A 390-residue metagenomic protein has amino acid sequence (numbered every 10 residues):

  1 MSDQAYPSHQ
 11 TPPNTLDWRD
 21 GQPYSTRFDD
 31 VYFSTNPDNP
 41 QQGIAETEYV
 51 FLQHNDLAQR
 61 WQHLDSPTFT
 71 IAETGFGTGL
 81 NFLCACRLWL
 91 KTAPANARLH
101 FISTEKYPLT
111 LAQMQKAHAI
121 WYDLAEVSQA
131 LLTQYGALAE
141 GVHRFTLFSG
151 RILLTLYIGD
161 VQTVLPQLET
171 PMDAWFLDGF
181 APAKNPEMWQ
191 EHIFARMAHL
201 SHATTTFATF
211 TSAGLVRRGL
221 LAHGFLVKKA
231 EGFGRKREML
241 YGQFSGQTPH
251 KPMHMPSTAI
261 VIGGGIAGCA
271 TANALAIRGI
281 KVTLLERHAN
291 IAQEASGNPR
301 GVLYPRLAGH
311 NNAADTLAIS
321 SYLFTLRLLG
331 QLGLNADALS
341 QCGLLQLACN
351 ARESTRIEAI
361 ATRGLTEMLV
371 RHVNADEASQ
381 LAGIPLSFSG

Functional and structural regions predicted by a protein language model:
M1-F69, C86-W121: Rossmann-like AdoMet
H63-P171: The AdoMet/dcAdoMet-binding core of the Class I SAM-like
Q190-A203: A short glycine-rich, Lys/Arg-flanked "PGG" loop and its adjoining helix->strand segment in the class I
T204-T211: Conserved beta-strand signature within the Rossmann-like core of class I S-adenosyl-L-methionine
A213-M255: Class I S-adenosyl-L-methionine
P256-L284: N-terminal Rossmann-like FAD-binding beta1-loop-alpha1 element of flavoenzymes
I277-G297: Glycine-rich FAD pyrophosphate-binding loop
R300-L381: Dinucleotide-binding Rossmann-like beta1-alpha1 core, especially the glycine-rich loop that anchors the ADP
